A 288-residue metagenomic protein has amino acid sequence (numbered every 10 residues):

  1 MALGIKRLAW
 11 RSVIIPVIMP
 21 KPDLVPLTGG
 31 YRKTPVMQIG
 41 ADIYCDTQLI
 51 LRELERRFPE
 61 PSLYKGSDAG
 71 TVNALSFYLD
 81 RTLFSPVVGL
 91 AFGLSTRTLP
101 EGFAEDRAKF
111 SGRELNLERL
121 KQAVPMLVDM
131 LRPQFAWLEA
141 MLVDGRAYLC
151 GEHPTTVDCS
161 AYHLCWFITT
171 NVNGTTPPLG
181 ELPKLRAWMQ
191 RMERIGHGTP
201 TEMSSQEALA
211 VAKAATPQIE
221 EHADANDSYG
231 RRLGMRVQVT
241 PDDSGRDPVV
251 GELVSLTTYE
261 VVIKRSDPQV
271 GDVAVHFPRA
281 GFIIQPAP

Functional and structural regions predicted by a protein language model:
M1-K109, E118-K121, R231, P241 (+2 more regions): GST-like domain detector, emphasizing the conserved glutathione-binding G-site in the N-terminal thioredoxin-like
L79-R194: GST-like fold's C-terminal all-alpha helical module
P154-T156, R231-G234: Short gly/pro-enriched beta-turn/loop segments at secondary-structure junctions
H197: Glycine-rich, Lys/Arg-enriched anion-binding loops that position phosphate/diphosphate groups for phosphoryl
P200-L233: Mixed-charge, Lys/Arg-rich low-complexity intrinsically disordered regions
V237-V239: Generic structural signal for buried aliphatic residues
D242-R246: Short, charged beta-turn/beta-strand-edge "cap" motif at the junction between a beta-strand and an adjacent loop
D247-L256: Short beta-strand-centered aromatic/proline hotspots
